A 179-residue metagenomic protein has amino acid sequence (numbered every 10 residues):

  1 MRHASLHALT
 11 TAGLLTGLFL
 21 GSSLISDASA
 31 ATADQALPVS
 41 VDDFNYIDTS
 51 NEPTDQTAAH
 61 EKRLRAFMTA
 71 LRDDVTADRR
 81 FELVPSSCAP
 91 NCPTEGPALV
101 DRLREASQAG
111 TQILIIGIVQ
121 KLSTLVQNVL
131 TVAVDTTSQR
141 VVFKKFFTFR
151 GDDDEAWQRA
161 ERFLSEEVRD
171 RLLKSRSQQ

Functional and structural regions predicted by a protein language model:
M1-L6: N-terminal secretory signal peptides that target proteins for export/translocation
T10-S23, D27: Bacterial N-terminal signal peptides
A30-V39, D43, D48-T49, T69 (+4 more regions): C-terminal/domain-edge helix-coil "capping" segments
S50-Q56: Short acidic, glycine/proline-rich loop/turn micro-motifs
T57-A89: N-terminal, post-signal-peptide region of Sec/Tat-exported proteins
T57-R63, G117-T124: Short, mixed-charge, low-aromatic patches
T76-I116: Short, solvent-exposed, polar/charged sequence segments at loop or secondary-structure edges
P97, N128-V129: Generic recognition of short, well-ordered alpha-helical segments
